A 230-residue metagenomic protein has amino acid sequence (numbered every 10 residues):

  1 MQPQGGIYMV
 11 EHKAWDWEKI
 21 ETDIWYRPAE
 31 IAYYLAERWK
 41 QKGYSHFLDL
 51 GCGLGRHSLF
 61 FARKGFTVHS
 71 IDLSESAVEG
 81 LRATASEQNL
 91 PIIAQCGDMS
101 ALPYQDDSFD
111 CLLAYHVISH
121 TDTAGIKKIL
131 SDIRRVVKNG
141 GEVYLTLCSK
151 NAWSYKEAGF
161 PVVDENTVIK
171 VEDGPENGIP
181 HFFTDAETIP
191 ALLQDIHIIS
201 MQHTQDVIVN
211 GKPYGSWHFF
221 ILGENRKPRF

Functional and structural regions predicted by a protein language model:
Q2-Y44, G53-A101, K128, E142-F230: Class I (Rossmann-like) S-adenosyl-L-methionine-dependent methyltransferase catalytic domain, capturing the SAM-binding
D49: Class I SAM-dependent methyltransferase core
S100-L112: A short acidic, Gly/Pro-enriched loop at the edge of an enzyme's catalytic core that lines a small-molecule cofactor
A114-V117: A short beta-strand submotif of the Rossmann-like class I SAM-dependent methyltransferase core that lines
S119-T121: A short His-aromatic
A124: Short beta-to-alpha loop/turn elements within the nucleotide-binding domains of ABC transporters
K127-N139: A short glycine-rich, Lys/Arg-flanked "PGG" loop and its adjoining helix->strand segment in the class I
